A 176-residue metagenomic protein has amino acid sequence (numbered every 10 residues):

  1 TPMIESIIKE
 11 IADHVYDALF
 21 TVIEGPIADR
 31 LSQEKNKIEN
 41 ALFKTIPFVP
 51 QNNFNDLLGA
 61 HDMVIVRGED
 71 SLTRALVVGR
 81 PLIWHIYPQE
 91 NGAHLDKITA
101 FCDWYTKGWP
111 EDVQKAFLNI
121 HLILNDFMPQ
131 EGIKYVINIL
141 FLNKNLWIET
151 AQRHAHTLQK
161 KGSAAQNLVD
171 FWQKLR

Functional and structural regions predicted by a protein language model:
T1-Q33: Conserved catalytic-core segment of nucleotide-activated headgroup transferases in glycan assembly
A12-Y16, N36-I38, D56-A60: Flexible, charged surface loops at secondary-structure boundaries
Y16-V22, L82-I83, L118-L122: Hydrophobic beta-strand segments of well-ordered beta-sheets in folded domains
D17-F20, L42, A60-M63: Short active-site oxyanion
S32-F48: Nucleotide-activated donor-binding/catalytic signature segment of Leloir-type glycosyltransferases, i.e., the conserved
F48-K97: A donor-sugar binding/catalytic signature common to diverse glycosyltransferases and related nucleotide-sugar
D96-W109: Post-HExxH zinc-binding segment in Zn-dependent metallohydrolases
K107-R176: C-terminal amphipathic helix plus adjacent low-complexity, charged tail appended to glycosyltransferase catalytic
